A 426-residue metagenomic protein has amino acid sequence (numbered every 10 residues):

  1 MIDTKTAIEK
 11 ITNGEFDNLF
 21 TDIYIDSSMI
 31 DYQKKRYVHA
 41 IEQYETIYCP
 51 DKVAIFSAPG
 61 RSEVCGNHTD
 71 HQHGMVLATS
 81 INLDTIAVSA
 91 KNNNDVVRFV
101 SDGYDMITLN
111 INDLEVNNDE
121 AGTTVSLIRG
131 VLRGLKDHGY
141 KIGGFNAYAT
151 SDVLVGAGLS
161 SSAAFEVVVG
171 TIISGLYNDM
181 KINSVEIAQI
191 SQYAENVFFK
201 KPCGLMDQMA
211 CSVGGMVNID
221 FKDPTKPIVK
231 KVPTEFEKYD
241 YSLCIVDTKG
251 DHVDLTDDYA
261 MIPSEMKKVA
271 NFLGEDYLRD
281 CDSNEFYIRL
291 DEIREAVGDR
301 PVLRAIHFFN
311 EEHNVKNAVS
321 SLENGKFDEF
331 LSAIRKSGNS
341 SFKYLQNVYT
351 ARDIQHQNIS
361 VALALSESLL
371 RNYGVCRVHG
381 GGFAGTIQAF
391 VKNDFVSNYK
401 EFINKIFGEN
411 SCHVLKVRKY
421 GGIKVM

Functional and structural regions predicted by a protein language model:
M1-R61, I86, A90, N94-A121 (+2 more regions): C-terminal nucleotide
M75-N94, V213: Structural signature of FAD isoalloxazine-binding scaffolds in flavoprotein oxidoreductases
S80-N82, L159-D179, V391: DPxDG-like acidic metal-binding loop motif
R98-V100, G144-S151, K181-Y193, L331-K336 (+1 more regions): Beta-strand segments within the central parallel beta-sheet cores of soluble alpha/beta enzyme folds
D137-F145, I173-I187, N393-F407: Phosphate-handling active-site elements
D179-P227, V232, S337, L363-S366 (+1 more regions): Alpha/beta catalytic cores of group-transfer enzymes, especially the acyltransferase/condensing modules of polyketide
